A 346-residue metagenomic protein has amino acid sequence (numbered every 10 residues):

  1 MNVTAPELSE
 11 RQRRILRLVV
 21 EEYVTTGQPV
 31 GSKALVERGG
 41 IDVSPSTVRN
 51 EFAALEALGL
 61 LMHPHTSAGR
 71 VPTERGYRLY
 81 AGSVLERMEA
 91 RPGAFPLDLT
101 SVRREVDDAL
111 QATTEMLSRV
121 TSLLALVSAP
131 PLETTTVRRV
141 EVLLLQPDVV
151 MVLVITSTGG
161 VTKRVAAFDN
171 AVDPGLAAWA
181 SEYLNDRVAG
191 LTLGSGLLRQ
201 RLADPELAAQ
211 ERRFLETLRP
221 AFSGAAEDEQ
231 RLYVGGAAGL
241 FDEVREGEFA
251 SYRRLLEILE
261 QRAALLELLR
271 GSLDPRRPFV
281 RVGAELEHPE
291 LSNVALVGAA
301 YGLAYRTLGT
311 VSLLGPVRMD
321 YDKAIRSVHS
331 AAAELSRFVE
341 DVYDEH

Functional and structural regions predicted by a protein language model:
M1-R17: Short alpha-helical segments that sit at the start of domains
N2-T4, L61-T66, R318: A short glycine/serine-rich beta->alpha loop
P6-E7, D42, V71, A171: Short, conserved sequence motifs enriched in acidic/basic residues, glycine, and aromatics that mark functional "hot
L8, Q28, V244: Residue-level marker of regulatory loop/turn positions in helix-turn-helix DNA-binding domains and in histidine
V19, T25, P29-V84: N-terminal helix-turn-helix
R78-R87, R91-S312, P316-H346: Intrinsically disordered, acidic Ser/Thr/Pro-rich low-complexity regulatory segments
